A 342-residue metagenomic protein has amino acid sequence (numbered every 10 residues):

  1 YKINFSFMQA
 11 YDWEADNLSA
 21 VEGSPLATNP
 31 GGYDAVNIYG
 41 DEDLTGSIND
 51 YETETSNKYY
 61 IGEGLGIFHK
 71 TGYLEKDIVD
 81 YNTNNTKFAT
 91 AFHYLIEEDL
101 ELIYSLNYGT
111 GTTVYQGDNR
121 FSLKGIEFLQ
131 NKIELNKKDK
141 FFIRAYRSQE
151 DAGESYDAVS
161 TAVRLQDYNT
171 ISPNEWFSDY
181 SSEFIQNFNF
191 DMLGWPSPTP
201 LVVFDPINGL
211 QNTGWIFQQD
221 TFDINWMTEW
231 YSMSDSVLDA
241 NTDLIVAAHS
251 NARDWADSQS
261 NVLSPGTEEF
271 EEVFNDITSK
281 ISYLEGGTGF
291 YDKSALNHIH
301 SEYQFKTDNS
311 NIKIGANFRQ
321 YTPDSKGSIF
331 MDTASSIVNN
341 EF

Functional and structural regions predicted by a protein language model:
Y1-K124: Periplasmic-side early beta-strands and strand-to-turn transitions of outer-membrane beta-barrels
V79-N85, T113, F121-F128, F290-L296 (+1 more regions): Transmembrane beta-barrel outer-membrane domains
L95, I126, N136-K138: A short, compositionally biased micro-patch
K132-F342: Face-selective signature of the C-terminal outer-membrane beta-barrel domain
